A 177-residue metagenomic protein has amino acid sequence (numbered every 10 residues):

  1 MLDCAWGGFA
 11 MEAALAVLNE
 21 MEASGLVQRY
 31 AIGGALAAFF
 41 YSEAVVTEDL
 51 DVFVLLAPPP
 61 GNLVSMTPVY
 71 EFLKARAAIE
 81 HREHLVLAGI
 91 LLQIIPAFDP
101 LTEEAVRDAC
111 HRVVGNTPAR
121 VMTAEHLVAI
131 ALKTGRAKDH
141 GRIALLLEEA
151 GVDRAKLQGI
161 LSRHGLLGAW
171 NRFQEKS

Functional and structural regions predicted by a protein language model:
M1-S177: Compositionally biased terminal segments of proteins
